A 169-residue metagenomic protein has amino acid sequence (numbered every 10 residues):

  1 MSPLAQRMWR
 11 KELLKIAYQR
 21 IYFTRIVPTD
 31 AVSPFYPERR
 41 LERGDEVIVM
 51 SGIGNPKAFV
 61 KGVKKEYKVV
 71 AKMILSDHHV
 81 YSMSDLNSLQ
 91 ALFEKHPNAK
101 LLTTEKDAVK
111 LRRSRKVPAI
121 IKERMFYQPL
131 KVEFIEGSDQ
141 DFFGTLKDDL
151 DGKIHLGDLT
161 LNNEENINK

Functional and structural regions predicted by a protein language model:
M1-K169: ATP-dependent carboxylate-amine ligase
